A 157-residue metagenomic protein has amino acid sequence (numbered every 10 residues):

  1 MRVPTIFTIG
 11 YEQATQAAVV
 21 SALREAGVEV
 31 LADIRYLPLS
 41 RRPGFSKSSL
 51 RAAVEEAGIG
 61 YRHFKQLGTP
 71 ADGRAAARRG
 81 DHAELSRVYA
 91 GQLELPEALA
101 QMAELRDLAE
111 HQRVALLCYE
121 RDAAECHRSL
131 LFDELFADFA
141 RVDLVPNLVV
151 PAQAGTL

Functional and structural regions predicted by a protein language model:
M1-L157: Residues lining hydrophobic/aromatic ligand-binding pockets adjacent to catalytic sites
